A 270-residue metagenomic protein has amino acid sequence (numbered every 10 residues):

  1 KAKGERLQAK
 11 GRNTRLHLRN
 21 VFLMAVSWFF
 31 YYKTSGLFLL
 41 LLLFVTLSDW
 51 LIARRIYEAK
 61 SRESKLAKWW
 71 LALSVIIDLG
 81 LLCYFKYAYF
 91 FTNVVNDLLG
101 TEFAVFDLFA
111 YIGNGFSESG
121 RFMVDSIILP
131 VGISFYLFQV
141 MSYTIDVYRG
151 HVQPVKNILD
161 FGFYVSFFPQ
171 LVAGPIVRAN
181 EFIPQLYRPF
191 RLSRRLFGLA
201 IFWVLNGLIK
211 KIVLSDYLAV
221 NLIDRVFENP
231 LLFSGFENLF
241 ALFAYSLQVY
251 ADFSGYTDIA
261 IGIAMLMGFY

Functional and structural regions predicted by a protein language model:
K1, A9-Y270: Membrane-embedded transmembrane alpha-helical bundles that form the catalytic cores of multi-pass lipid-modifying
